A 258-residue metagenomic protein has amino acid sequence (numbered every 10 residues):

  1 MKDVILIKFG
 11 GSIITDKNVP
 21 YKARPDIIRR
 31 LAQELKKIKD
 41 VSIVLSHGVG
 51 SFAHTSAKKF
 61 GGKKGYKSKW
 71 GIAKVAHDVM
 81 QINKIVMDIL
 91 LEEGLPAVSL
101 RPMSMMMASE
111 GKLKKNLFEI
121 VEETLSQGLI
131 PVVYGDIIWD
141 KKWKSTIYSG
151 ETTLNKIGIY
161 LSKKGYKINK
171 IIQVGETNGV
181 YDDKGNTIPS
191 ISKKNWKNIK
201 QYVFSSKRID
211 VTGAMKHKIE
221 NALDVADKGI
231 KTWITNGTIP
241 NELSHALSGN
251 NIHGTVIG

Functional and structural regions predicted by a protein language model:
M1-G258: C-terminal catalytic "cap/lid" subdomain
